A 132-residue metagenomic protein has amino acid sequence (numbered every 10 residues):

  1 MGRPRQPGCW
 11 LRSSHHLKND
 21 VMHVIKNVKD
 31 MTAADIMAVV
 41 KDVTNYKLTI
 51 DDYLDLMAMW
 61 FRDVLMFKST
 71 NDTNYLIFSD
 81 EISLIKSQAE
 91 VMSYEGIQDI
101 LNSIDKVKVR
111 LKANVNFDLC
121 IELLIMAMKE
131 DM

Functional and structural regions predicted by a protein language model:
M1-M132: Charged, glycine-rich active-site and insertion segments that engage polyanionic ligands
